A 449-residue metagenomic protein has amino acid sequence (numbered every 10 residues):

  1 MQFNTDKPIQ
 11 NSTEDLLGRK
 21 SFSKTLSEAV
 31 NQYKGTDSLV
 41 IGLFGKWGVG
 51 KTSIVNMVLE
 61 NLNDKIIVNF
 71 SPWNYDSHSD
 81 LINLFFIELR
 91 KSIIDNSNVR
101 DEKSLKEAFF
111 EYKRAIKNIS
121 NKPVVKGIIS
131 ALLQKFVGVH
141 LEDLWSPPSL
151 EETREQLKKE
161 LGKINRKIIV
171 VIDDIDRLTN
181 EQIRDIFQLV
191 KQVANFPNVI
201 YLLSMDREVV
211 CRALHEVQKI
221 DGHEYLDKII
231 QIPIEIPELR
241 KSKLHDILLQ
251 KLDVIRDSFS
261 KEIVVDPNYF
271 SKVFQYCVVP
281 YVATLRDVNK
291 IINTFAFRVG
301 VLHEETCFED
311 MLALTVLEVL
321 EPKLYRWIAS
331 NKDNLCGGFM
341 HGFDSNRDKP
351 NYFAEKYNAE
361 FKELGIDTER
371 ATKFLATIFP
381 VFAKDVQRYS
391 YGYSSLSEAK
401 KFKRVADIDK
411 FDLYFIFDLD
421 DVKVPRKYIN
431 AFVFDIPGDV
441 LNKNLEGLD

Functional and structural regions predicted by a protein language model:
M1-E28, Q32-D37, I41, N56-V68 (+7 more regions): The feature marks long, low-complexity, polar/acidic/proline-rich intrinsically disordered regions embedded in large
T13-L17, Y75-S77, L141-P147, R177-L178: Flexible beta-alpha connector loops of hexameric P-loop NTPases
L43, W47: The conserved Walker
K51: Conserved lysine of the Walker
N61-E88: AAA+/P-loop NTPase substrate/partner-engagement loops
S79-N83, N180-F187, H245: Conserved strand-to-helix beginnings and helix N-cap segments that scaffold or border functional pockets
D143-W145, S149-D206, R212, E216-I220: Conserved Walker B catalytic segment
V217-I236: A short helix-turn-beta junction within AAA+ P-loop NTPase domains corresponding to the substrate/partner-engaging
